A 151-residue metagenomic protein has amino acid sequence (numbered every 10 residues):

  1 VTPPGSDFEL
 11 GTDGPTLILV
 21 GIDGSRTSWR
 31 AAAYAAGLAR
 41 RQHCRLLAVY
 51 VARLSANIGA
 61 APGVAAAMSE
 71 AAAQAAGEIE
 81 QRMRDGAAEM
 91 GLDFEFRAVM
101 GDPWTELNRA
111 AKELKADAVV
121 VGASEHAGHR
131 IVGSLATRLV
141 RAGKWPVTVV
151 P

Functional and structural regions predicted by a protein language model:
V1-G14, D85-V119, H126: Structural beta-alpha unit
D7-G63, A88, A142: Small/aliphatic-rich secondary-structure junction motif
Q42-R45, L92, A116, W145: Short glycine/serine/threonine/alanine-rich loop segments
L47-V49, E95-V99, T148: General small-molecule cofactor/ligand-binding pocket signal
G63-A67, E113-K115, T137-R138: Short, hinge-like loop/turn segments at secondary-structure boundaries
A65-E78: A short acidic, glycine-rich active-site loop that binds or catalyzes chemistry on phosphate/adenosine moieties
A118-A142: Glycine-rich, Arg-bearing micro-motifs that act as flexible, cationic patches
A142-P151: Short, acidic/small-residue loops that bind anionic groups at enzyme active sites
